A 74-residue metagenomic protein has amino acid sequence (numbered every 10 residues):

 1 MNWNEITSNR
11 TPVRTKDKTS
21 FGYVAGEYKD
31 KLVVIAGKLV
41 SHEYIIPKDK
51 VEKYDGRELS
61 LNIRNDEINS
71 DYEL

Functional and structural regions predicted by a protein language model:
M1-L74: Peripheral interaction segments used for macromolecular assembly
